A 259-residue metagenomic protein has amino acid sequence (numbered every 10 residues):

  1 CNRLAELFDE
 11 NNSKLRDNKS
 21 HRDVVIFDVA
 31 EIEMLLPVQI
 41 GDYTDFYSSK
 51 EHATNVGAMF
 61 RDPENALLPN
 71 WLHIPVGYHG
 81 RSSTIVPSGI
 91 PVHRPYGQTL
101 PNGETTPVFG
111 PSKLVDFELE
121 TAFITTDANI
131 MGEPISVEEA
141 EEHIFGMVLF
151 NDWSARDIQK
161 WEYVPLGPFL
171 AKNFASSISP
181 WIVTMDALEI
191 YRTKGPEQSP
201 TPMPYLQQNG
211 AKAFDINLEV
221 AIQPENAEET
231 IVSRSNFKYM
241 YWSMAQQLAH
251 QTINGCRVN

Functional and structural regions predicted by a protein language model:
C1-S233, Q246: Active-site microenvironments in enzyme catalytic cores
R234-N259: Extended C-terminal subregions enriched in glycine
